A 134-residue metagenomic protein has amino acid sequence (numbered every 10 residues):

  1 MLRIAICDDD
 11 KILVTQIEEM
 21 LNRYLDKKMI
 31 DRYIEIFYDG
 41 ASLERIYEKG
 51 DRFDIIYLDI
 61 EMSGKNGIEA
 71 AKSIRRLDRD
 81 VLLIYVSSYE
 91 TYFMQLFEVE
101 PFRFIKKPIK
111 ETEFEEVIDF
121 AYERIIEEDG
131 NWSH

Functional and structural regions predicted by a protein language model:
M1-R3, E18: Non-catalytic signal-transmission and effector/linker regions of two-component phosphorelay proteins
L2, R32, V81: Switch/coupling loops of ABC transporter nucleotide-binding domains
D8-D10, S88: Acidic di-acidic motifs
D10-E35: Two-component/phosphorelay signaling modules centered on CheY-like receiver
T15, R45, M94: Alpha-helical elements of the RecA-like P-loop NTPase motor core of helicases
I36-I55: Acidic, metal-coordinating helix/loop segments flanking the phosphotransfer/catalytic sites of two-component signaling
F53-D129: CheY-like receiver
S133-H134: C-terminal output/effector regions of signal-responsive regulators
